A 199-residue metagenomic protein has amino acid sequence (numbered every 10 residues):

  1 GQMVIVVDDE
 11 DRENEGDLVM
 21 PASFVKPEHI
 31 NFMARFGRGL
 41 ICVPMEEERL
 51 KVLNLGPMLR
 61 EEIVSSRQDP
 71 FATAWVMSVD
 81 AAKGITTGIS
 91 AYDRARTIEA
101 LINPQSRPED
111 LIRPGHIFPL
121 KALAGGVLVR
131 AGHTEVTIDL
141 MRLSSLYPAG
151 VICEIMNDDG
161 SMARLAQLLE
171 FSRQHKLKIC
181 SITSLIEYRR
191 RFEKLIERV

Functional and structural regions predicted by a protein language model:
G1-V199: Catalytic domains of riboflavin
